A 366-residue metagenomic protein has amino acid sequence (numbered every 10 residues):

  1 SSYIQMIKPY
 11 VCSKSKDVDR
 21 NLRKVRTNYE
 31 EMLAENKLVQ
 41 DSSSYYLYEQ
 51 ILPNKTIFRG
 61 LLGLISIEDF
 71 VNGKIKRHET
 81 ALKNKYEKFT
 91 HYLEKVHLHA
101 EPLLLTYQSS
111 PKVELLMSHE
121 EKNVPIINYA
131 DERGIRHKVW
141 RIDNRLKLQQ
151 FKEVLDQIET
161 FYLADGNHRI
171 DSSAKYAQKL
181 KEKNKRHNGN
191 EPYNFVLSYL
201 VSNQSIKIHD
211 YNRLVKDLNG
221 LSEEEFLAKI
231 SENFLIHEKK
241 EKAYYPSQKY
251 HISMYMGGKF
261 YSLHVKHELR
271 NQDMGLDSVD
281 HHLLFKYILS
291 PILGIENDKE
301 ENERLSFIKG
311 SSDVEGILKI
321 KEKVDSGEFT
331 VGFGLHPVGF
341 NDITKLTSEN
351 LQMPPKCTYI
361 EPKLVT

Functional and structural regions predicted by a protein language model:
S1-T366: Surface-exposed, charge/polar-rich loops and edge strands
